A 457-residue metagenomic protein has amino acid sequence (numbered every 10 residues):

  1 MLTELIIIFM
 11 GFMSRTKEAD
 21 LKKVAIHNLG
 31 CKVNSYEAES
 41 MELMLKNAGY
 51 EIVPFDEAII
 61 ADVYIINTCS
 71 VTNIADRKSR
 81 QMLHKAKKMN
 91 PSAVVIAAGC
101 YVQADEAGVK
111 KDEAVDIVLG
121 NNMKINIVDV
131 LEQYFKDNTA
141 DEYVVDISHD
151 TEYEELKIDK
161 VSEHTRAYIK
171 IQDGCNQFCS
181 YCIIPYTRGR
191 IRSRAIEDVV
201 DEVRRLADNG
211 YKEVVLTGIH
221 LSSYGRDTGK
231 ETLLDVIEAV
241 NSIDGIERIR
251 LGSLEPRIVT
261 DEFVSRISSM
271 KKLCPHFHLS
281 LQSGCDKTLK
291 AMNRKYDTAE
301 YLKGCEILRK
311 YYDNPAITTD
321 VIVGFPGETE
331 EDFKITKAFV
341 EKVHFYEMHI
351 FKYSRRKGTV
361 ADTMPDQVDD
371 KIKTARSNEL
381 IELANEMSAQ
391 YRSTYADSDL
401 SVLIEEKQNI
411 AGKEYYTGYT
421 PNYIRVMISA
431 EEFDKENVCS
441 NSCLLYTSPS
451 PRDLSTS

Functional and structural regions predicted by a protein language model:
M10-Y224, E262, F277, A299-K310 (+6 more regions): Proteins enriched for Cys/Gly/acidic motifs involved in redox and nucleic-acid/cofactor modification
Y50, A93, D116, I246-E247 (+2 more regions): A structural micro-motif
S70-V71, R188-G189, K290-Y296, T363-V368: Short glycine-enriched, charge-decorated loop/helix-capping segments at active-site entrances that position
V95-I96, A104, D208-E330, E341: Conserved SAM/AdoMet-binding glycine-rich loop
L279, D320, V340, M348 (+3 more regions): Hydrophobic, well-ordered secondary-structure elements that form the walls of internal hydrophobic environments
T363-S448: Terminal RNA-binding accessory module
Y446-S457: Single conserved hydrophobic/aromatic residue that forms the stacking wall/gate of nucleotide- or nucleobase-binding
